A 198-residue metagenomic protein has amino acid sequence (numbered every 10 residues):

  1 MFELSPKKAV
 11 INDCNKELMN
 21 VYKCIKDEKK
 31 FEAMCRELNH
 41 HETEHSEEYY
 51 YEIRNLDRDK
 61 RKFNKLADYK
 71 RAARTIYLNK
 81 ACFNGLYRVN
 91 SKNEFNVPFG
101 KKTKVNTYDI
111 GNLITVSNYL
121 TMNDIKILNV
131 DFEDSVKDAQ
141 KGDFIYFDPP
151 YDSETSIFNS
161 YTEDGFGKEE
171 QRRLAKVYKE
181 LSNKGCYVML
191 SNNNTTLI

Functional and structural regions predicted by a protein language model:
M1-E42: Conserved S-adenosyl-L-methionine
F2-S5, K137-A139, I198: Short loop/helix-cap segments at secondary-structure boundaries that form the rim of catalytic
K7-K8, M122-I125, S182-V188: Short active-site oxyanion
Y22, I76, V188: A residue-level signal for conserved active-site and pocket-lining positions in enzyme catalytic cores
D27-Y146, P150-N159, R173, K179 (+1 more regions): SAM-dependent nucleic-acid methyltransferase catalytic core
S160-G165: Short glycine-enriched, charge-decorated loop/helix-capping segments at active-site entrances that position
G167-E169: Charged helix-capping and loop-helix junction motifs
Q171-I198: Conserved Class I SAM-dependent methyltransferase catalytic core
